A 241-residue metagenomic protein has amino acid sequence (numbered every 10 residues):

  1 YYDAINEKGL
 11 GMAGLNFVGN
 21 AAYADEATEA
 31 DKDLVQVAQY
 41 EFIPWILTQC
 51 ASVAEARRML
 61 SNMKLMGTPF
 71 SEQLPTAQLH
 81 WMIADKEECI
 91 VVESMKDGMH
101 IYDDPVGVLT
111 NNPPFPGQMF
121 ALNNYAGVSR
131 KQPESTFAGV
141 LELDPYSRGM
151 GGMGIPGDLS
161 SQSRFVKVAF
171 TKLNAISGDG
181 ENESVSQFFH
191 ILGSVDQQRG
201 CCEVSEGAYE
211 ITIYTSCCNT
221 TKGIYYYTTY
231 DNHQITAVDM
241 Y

Functional and structural regions predicted by a protein language model:
Y1-D31, N62-M63, G67: A contiguous strand-loop segment
G11-G14, M82-A84, V91, C217: Structural recognition of the beta-strand scaffold that forms the well-ordered cores of secreted hydrolase catalytic
V18-N20, D97-H100, G107, D231-I235: Short, surface-exposed beta-strand-loop junctions and turns on beta-sheet-rich folds
D33-P69, E181-H190: Proteins synthesized as precursors that undergo proteolytic processing into mature forms
V53, R57-S94: Aromatic- and glycine-enriched pocket-lining scaffold segments that form the walls of small-molecule binding clefts
P69, T76-A77, K86-E88, T110-Y241: C-terminus-biased signal that marks the final domain/tail of proteins
C89-Y102, V106-N111: A cross-kingdom feature marking charged/low-complexity
